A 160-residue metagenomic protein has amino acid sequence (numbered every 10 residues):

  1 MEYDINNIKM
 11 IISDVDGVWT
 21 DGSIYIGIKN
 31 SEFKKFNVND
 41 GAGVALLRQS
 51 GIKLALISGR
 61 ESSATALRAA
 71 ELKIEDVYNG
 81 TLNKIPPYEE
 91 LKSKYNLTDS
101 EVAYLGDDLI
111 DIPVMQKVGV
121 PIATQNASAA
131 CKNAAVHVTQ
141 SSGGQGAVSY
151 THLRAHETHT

Functional and structural regions predicted by a protein language model:
M1-P86: Alpha-helical substrate-recognition element adjacent to the catalytic core
V44-R48, E89-S93, Q116: Surface-exposed amphipathic alpha-helices with a cationic face
K53, E101, V120: Residues at the starts of beta-strands that form the adenosine-phosphate
G80-I85, N126-A129, G143-Q145: Short, acidic/turn-prone active-site loops that include or flank metal/cofactor- and phosphate-binding residues
I85-I112: Conserved Lys-Pro-Asp/Glu-containing loop-to-beta segment of HAD-superfamily phosphomonoesterases, centered on
Y104-S141: Acidic, Mg2+-coordinating phosphoryl-transfer loop and its flanking beta/alpha structural elements, shared across
V148: Nucleotide/phosphate-binding catalytic cleft detector across ATP-hydrolyzing and phosphate-transferring enzymes
T151-T160: Conserved small/polar residues in nucleotide/adenosyl-binding loops
